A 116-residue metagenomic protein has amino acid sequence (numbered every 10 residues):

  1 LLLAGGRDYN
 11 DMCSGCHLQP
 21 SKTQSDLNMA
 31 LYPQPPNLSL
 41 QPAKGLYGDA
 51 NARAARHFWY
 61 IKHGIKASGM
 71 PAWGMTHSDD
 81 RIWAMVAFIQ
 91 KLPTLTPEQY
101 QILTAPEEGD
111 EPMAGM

Functional and structural regions predicted by a protein language model:
L1-D8, M116: Electrostatic cytochrome c docking/interface patches
L3, P36, S68-P71: Positions in alpha-helical segments
G5, Y9-P20, M85-I89: The canonical Cys-X-X-Cys-His
G6, L18-A54, F58: Gly/Gly-Pro-rich "capping" loops immediately C-terminal to redox-active cysteine motifs in periplasmic/lumenal
D11, P33-P35, D80: Extracytoplasmic
C16-K22, K62, W73-H77, Q90: Detector for the c-type heme attachment site
Y47-R53, S68-M116: Flexible coil segments in periplasmic/lumen-exposed cytochrome c-class electron-transfer proteins
